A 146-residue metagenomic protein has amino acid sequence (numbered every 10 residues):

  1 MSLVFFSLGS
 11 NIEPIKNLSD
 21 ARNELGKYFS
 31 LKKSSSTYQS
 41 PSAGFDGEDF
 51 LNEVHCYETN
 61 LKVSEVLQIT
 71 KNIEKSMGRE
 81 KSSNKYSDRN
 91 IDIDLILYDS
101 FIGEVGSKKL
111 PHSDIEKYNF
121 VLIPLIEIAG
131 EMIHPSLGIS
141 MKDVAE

Functional and structural regions predicted by a protein language model:
M1-Y28, S34-P41: N-terminal beta1-alpha1 ligand-phosphate binding loop
F5, F50-V54: Short, flexible active-site loops
L8-S10, H55-L61, L97-S100: Short beta-strand-to-loop capping motifs
I15, V63-S64: Loop/helix-junction capping segments adjacent to catalytic residues or to phosphate/diphosphate-binding pockets
N17, N23-L25, S30, N60 (+3 more regions): Conserved subregion of the PPM/PP2C metallophosphatase catalytic domain
F29, Y38-Q39, Y57, F120: Aromatic-enriched hydrophobic runs in primary sequence
K33, S40-L51, S64-L67, N72-E146: Flexible, gly/pro- and Lys/Arg-enriched active-site loops
